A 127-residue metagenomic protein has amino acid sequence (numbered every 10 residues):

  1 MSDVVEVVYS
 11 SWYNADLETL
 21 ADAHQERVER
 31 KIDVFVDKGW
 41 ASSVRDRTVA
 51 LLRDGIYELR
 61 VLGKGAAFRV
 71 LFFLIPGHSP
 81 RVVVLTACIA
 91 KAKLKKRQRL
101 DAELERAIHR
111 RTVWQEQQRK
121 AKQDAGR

Functional and structural regions predicted by a protein language model:
M1-A67, P76-V82, I89-R127: Basic, Lys/Arg-enriched alpha-helical interface segments
